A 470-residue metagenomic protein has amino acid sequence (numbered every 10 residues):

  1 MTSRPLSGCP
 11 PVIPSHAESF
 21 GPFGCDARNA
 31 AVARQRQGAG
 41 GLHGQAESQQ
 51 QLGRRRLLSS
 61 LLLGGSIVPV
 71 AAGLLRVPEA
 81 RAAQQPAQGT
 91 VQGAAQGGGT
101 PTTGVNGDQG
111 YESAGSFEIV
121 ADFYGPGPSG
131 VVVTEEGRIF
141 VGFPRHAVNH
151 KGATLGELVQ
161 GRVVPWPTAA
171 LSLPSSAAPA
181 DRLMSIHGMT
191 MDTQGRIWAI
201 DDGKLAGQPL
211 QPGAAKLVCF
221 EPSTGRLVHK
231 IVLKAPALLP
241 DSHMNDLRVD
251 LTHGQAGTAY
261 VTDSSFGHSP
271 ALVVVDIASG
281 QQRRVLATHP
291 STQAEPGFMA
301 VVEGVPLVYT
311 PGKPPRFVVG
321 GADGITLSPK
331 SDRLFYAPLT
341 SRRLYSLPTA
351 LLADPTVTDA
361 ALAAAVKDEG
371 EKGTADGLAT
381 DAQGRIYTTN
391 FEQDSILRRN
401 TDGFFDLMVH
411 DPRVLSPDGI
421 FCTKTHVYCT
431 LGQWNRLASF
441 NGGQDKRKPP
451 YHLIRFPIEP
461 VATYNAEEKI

Functional and structural regions predicted by a protein language model:
G41-G65: N-terminal secretory signal peptides and thylakoid transit peptides that target proteins across membranes
V120-K151: Beta-strand-rich domains and repeat architectures in extracellular enzymes and scaffolds, especially beta-propellers
Y124-E135, A178-I197, A237-T258, T292-R333 (+2 more regions): Beta-rich, blade/repeat-based domains predominating in secreted/periplasmic proteins but also intracellular
V141-N149, M191, A199-D202, Q208-L210 (+6 more regions): Conserved beta-strand positions in repeat-built beta-propeller and related beta-rich domains
G161-T193, D202-A206, V232-A235: Blade-loop segments of beta-propeller domains
Q211-H253, T262: Asp-box/WD-like beta-propeller blade repeats and closely related beta-sheet repeat scaffolds
A278-S279, L347-V357, P460-V461: Short loop/turn segments immediately following beta-strands, especially the blade-tip and inter-blade linker loops
S328, A337-L339, V366-F404: Loop/turn-rich, solvent-exposed surfaces of beta-rich toroidal or solenoidal domains
